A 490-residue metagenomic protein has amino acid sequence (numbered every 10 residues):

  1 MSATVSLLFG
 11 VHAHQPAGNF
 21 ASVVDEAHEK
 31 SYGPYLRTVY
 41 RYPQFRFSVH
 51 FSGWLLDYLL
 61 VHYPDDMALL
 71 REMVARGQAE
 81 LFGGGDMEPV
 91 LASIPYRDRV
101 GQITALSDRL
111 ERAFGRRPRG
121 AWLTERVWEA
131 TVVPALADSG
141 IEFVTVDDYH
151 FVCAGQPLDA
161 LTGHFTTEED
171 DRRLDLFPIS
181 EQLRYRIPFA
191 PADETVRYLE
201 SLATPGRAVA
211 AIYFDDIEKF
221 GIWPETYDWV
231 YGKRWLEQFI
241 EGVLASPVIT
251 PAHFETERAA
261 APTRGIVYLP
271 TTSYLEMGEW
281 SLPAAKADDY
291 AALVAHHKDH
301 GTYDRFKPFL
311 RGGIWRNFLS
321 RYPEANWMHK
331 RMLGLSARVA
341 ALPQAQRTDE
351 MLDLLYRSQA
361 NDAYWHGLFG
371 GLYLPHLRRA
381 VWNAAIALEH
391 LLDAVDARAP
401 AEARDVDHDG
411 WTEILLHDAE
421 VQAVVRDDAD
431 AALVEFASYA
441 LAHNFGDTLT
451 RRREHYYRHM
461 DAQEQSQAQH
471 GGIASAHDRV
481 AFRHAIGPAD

Functional and structural regions predicted by a protein language model:
S2-G33, Y40-Y42, L161-T166, D170-L174 (+5 more regions): Active-site and substrate-binding clefts of carbohydrate-active enzymes
T4-Y96, G101-Q102, R117-L123, E142-D148 (+4 more regions): Short, well-structured secondary-structure segments
E26-E29, R97, G101-T104, Q422-D490: Acidic-aromatic substrate-binding/catalytic surfaces of carbohydrate-active enzymes
Y32-V39, M67-R71, V100-L110, V133 (+3 more regions): Generic structural signal for well-ordered alpha-helices, preferentially at hydrophobic/aromatic core positions
G33-Y35, V61-R76, G155-E169, D193-L202: Alpha-helical scaffolding within the catalytic cores of extracellular/periplasmic polymer-degrading hydrolases
V90, V146-L161, L176-A190, E194-Y198: Positively charged, amphipathic and often flexible ligand-engagement surfaces
R97, R112, R117, W122-T167 (+4 more regions): Gly/Pro-rich turn-and-neighbor structural signature
D98-E125, E200-I217: CE4/NodB-like, metal-dependent polysaccharide N-deacetylase domain that modifies extracellular/periplasmic N-acetylated
